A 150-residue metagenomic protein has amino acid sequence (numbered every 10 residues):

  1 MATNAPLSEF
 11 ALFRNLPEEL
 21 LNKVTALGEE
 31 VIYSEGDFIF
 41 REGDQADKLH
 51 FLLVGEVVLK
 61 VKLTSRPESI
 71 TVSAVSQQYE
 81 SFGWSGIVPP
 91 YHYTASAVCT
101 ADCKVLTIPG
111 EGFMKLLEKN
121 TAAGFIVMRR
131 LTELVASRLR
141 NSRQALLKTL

Functional and structural regions predicted by a protein language model:
M1-L150: Cytosolic regulatory regions built on CNB/CRP/Popeye-like sensor folds
